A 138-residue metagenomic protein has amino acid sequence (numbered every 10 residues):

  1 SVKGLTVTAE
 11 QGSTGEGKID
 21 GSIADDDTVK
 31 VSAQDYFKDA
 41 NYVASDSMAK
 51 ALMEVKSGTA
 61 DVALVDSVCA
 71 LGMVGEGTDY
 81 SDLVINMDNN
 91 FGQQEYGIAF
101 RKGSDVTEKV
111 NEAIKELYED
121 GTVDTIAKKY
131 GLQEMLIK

Functional and structural regions predicted by a protein language model:
S1-M48, L52, S67-C69: Bilobed "Venus flytrap"/periplasmic-binding protein-like clamshell domains and structurally analogous long
V2, V55-K56, I98, V110: Hydrophobic residues within well-ordered alpha-helices
K3, K38, A60, Q94-Y96: Envelope-exposed proteins and targeting segments
T6, T59, G121: Conserved functional loop/turn residues at catalytic and ligand-binding sites
A9-S13, S45-A49, L64, R101-E108 (+1 more regions): Soluble non-cytosolic domains of exported or imported proteins
G15-I19, I114-G131: Periplasmic-binding protein-like
G17-D25, A49, M53-G92: A ligand-binding cleft/hinge motif common to bilobed small-molecule-binding domains
S67, L71-K115, Q133-K138: Periplasmic-binding protein-like
